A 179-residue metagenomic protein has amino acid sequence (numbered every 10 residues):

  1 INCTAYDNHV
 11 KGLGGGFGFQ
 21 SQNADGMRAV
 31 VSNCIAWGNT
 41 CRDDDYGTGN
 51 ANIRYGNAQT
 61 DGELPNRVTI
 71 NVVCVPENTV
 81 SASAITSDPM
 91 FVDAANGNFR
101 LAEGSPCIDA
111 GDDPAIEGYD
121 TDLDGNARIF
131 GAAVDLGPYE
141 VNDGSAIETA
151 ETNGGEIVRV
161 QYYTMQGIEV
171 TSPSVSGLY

Functional and structural regions predicted by a protein language model:
I1-A102, E117, D124: Predominantly extracellular beta-rich ligand-binding scaffolds that present long acidic/polar faces for carbohydrate
V80, R100-L136: Active-site and glycan-interaction determinants of carbohydrate-active enzymes
S81, E140-Q166: Residue-level detector of functionally pivotal "anchor" positions at catalytic/ligand-binding pockets or at interdomain
N96, D122, T164-Q166: Acidic/polar residues in short coil/turn loops that connect beta-strands within repeat-based beta-sheet scaffolds
I108-D113, A146-G155, I168-S174: Short linear motifs in intrinsically disordered
A115-E117, I157-R159, G177: Short loop/turn microsegments at loop-to-beta-strand junctions
V160-Y179: Short, surface-exposed loop/turn motifs with a glycine/proline- and acidic-biased composition
